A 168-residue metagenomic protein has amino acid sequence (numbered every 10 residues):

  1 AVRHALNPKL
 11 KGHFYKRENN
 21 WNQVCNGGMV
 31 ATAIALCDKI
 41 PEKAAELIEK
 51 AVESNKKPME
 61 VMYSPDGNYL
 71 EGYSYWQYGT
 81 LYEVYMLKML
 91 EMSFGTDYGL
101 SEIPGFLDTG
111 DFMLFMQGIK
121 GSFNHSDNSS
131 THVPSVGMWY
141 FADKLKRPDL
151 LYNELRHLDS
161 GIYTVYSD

Functional and structural regions predicted by a protein language model:
A1-G72, Y85, V165: Active-site lining segments of carbohydrate-active enzymes
Y75-D168: Carbohydrate-active enzyme catalytic cores, enriched for enzymes that act on polyanionic acidic polysaccharides
